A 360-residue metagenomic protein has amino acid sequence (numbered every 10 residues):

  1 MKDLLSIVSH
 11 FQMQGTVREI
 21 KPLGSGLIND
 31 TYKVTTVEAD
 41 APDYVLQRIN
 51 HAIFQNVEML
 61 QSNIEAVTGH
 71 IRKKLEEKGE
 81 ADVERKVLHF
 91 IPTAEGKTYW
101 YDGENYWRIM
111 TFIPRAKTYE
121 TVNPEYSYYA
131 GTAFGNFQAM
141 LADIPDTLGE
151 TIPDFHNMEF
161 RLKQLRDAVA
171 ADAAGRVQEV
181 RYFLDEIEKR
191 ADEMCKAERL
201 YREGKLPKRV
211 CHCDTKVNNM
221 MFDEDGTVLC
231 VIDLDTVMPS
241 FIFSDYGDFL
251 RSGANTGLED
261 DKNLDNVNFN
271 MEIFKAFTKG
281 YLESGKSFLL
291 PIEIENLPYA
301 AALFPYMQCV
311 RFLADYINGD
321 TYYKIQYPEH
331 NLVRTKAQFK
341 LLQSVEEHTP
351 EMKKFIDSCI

Functional and structural regions predicted by a protein language model:
M1-K21, I71: Juxta-kinase regulatory segment immediately upstream of eukaryotic protein kinase catalytic domains
I7, N136, E186-E193, A276 (+2 more regions): Amphipathic alpha-helical segments that form well-ordered structural scaffolds and often line/cohere around active
E19-A170, I242, G253, L258-L264 (+5 more regions): Conserved ATP-binding subdomain of kinase catalytic cores across diverse folds
K21, S25, Q47-H51, Q55-E58 (+7 more regions): ATP-dependent phospho-/nucleotidyl transfer catalytic cores
Q55, D223-L289, I325-N331: Active-site Asp-x-Gly
L60, A130, G204, C213 (+5 more regions): Active-site-proximal structural scaffolding
I109, H212, V231-D233: Generic enzyme active-site microenvironment
F160, K275, K279-I356: Helix-rich C-terminal or lid/interface subdomains of diverse kinases
